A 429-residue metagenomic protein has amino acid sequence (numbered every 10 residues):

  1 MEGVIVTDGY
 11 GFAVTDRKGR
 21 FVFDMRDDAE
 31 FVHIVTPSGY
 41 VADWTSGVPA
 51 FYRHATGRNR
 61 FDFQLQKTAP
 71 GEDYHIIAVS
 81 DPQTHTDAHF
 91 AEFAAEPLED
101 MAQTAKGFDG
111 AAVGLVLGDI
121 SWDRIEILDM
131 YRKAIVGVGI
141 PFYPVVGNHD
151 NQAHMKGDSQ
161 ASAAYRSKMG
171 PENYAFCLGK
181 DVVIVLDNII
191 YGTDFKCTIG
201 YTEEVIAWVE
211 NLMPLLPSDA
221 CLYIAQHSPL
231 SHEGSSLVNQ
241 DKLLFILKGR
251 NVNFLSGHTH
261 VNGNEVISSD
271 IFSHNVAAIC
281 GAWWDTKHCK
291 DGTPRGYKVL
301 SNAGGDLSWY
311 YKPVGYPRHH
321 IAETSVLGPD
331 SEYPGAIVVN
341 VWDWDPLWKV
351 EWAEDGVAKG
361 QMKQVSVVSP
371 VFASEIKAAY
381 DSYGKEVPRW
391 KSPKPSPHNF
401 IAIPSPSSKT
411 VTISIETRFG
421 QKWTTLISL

Functional and structural regions predicted by a protein language model:
E2-T7, V350-W352: Hydrophobic beta-strand segments
T7-R20, D24, K363-Q364: Short, acidic Ser/Thr/Gly-rich low-complexity loop/linker segments typical of extracellular and cell-surface proteins
F12, D27-D43: A short, solvent-exposed beta-strand micro-motif common in secreted/extracellular proteins
P37-D43, A50-A55, I125-S218, L237-L255 (+2 more regions): Extended active-site neighborhood of metal-dependent phosphoesterases/phosphodiesterases
S38-D129, S407: N-terminal active-site segment of His-dependent metallophosphoesterases
I140, S369-A402: Aromatic sugar-binding surface patches on proteins that engage polysaccharides or sugar-phosphate polymers
M213-E233: Short acidic, glycine-rich surface-loop motifs adjacent to enzyme active sites
I271-D355, K394-P406, T410-L426: Binuclear metal-dependent phosphoesterase catalytic core
